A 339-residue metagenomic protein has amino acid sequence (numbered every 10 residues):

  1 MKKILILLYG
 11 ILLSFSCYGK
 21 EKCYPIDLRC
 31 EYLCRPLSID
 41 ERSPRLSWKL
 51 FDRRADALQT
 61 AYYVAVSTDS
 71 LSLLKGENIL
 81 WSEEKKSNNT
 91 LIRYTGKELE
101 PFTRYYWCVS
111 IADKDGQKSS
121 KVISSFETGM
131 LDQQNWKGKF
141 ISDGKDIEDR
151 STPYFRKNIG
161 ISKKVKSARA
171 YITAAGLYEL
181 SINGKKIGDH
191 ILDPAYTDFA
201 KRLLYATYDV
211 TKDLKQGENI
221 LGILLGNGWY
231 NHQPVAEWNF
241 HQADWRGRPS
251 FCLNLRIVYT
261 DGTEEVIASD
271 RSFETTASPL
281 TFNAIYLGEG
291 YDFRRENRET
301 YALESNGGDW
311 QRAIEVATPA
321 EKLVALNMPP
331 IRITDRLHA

Functional and structural regions predicted by a protein language model:
M1-Y24: Bacterial Sec-dependent N-terminal signal peptides
K20-R54, S125-D132: Pro/Thr/Ser/Gly-rich low-complexity, intrinsically disordered linker/stalk tracts
R29-I39, L50-R54, S82-K86, L91-L99 (+4 more regions): Asp/Glu-centered strand-loop micro-motifs enriched in Gly/Pro and often flanked by an aromatic residue
W48, K85, L91-I92, R104-C108 (+3 more regions): Accessory beta-strand-rich segments of carbohydrate-active enzymes
R53, D69-S72, G228-Y230: Acidic glycine-/aspartate-rich tracts in secreted/extracellular proteins
A57-R104, S110, K114-S120, W136-F140: Recognizes extended acidic, P/S/T-rich segments that occur within or adjacent to Ig-like beta-sandwich modules
L131-K163, T173, A320-A339: Solvent-exposed, flexible loop/coil segments flanking beta-strands in beta-rich domains
E264-A339: Activation corresponds to long, low-complexity, non-globular regions
